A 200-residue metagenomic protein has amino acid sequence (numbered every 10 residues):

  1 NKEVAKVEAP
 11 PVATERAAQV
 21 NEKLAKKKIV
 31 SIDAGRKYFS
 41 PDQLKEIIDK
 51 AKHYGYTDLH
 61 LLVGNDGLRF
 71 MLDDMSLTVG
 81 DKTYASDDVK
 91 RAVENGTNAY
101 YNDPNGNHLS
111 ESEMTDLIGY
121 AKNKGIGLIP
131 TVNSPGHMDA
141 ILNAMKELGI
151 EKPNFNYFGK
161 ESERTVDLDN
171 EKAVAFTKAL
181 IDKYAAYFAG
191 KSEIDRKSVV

Functional and structural regions predicted by a protein language model:
K2-Q19: Acidic, proline-/serine-/threonine-rich low-complexity intrinsically disordered repeat tracts
R16-G35: N-terminal small/glycine-rich loop or linker at the start of catalytic domains across soluble metabolic enzymes
K23, D66-K122, M138-K172, V200: Aromatic- and acidic-residue-enriched carbohydrate-binding clefts of CAZyme catalytic domains
I29-Q43, R164-K172: Active-site mouth loops of central-metabolism enzymes
I32, L61, D195-K197: Conserved beta-strand positions
G35-K37, G64-D66, N133-H137, S198-V200: Active-site beta-loop-alpha junctions enriched in small/polar residues
Q43-D66: Catalytic domains of carbohydrate-active enzymes, especially glycoside hydrolases
Y56, M114-P135, E163-I194: An active-site-proximal structural segment forming one wall of the substrate-binding cleft that immediately precedes
